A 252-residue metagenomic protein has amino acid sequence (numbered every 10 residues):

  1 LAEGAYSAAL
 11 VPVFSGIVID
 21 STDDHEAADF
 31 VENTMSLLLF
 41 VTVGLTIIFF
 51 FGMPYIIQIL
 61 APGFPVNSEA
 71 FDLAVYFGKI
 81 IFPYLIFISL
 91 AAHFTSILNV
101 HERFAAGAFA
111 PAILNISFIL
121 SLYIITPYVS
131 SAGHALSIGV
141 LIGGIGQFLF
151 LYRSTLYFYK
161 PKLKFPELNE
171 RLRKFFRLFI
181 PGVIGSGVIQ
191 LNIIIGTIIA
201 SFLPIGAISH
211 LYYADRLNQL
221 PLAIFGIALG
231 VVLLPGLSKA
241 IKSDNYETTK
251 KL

Functional and structural regions predicted by a protein language model:
L1-L252: Membrane-embedded alpha-helical bundles of multi-pass transporters/translocases, especially carrier/permease families
